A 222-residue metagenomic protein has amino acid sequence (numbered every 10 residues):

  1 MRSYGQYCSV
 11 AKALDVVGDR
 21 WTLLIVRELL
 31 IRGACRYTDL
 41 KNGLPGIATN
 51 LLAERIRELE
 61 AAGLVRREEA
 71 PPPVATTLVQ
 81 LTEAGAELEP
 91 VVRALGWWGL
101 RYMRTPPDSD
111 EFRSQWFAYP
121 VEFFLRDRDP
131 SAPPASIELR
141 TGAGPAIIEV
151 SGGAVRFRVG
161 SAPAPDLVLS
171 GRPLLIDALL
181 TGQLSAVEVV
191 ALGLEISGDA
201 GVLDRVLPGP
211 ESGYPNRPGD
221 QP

Functional and structural regions predicted by a protein language model:
M1-Q6: N-terminal intrinsically disordered/low-complexity leader segments
C8-I47: N-terminal helix-turn-helix DNA-binding core of bacterial DNA-binding proteins
G18, P71-A94: Basic, amphipathic "hinge/linker" alpha-helix immediately C-terminal to the N-terminal HTH DNA-binding motif
L52-A62: Basic amphipathic alpha-helical segments that dock to polyanions
A84-I147, A200-P222: Acidic, aliphatic-rich amphipathic alpha-helical segments
A162-P222: C-terminal interaction segments
